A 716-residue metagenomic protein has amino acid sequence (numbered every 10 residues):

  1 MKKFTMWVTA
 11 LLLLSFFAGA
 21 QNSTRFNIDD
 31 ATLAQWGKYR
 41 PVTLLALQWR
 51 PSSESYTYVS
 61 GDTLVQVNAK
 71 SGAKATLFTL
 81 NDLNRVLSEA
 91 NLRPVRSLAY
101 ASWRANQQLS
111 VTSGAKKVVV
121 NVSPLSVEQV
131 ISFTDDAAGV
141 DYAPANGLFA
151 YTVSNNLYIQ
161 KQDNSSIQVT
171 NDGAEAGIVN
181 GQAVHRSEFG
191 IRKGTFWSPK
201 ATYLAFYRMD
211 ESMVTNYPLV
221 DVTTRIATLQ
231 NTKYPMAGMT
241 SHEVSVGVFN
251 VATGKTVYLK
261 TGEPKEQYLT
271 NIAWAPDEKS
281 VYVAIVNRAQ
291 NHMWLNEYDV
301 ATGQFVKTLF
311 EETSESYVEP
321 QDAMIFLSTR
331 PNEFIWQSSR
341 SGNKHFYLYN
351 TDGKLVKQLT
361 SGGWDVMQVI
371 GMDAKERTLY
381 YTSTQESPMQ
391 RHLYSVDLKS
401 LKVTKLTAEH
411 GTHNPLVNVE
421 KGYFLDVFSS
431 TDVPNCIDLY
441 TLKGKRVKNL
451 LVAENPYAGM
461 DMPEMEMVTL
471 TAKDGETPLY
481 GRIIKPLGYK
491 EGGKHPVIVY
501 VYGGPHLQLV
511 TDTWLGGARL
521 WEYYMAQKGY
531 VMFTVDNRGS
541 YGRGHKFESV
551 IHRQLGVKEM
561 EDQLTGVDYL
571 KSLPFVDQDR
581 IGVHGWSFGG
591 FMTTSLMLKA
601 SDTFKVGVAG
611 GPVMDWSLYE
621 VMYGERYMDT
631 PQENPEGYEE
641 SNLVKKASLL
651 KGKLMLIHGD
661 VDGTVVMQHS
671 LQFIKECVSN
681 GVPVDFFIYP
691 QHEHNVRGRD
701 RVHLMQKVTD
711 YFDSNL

Functional and structural regions predicted by a protein language model:
M1-F4: Positively charged n-region of N-terminal signal peptides that target proteins for export
M6-W7, L470: Short amphipathic alpha-helical "recognition" segments used for binding
W7-A10, A20-V417, G422-Y423, V433 (+1 more regions): Beta-propeller folds
S15-F17: N-terminal signal peptide c-region/cleavage motif recognized by signal peptidases
N216, E278, T412-L716: Serine-hydrolase catalytic core recognition
